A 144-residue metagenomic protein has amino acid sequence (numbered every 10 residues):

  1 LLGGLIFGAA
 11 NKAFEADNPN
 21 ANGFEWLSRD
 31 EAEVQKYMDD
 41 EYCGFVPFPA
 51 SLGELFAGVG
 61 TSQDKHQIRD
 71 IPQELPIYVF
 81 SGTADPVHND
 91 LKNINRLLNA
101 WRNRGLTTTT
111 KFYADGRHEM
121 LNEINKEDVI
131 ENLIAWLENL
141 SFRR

Functional and structural regions predicted by a protein language model:
L1-Y42: Alpha/beta-hydrolase-fold enzymes
P47-R69: Active-site nucleophile elbow and catalytic-triad environment of alpha/beta-hydrolase enzymes
S62, R102-R144: Catalytic active-site module of serine/aspartate enzymes centered on a nucleophile-bearing elbow/loop
I68-Q73, R104: Short, conserved loop/helix-junction motifs that constitute active-site signature segments in enzyme catalytic cores
V79-S81: Short beta-strand/loop motif that positions the catalytic acidic residue of the alpha/beta-hydrolase fold
A84-R96: Conserved alpha/beta-hydrolase "acid-adjacent" motif
N93-A100, V129: A general structural detector for well-ordered alpha-helical segments in enzyme core domains, enriched
